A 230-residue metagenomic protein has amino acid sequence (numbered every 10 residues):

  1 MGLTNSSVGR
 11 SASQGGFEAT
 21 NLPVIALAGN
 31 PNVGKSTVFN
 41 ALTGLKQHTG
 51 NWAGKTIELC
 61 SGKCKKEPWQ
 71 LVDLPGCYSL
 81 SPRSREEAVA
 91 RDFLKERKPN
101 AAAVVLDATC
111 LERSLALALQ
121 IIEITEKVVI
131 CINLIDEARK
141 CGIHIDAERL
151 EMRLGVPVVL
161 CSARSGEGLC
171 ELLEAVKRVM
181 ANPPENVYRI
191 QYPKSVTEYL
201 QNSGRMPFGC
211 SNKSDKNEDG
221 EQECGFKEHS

Functional and structural regions predicted by a protein language model:
M1-G16, L119, D136, G155 (+1 more regions): Conserved P-loop NTPase architecture
G2-P82, R97, A101: Conserved G1/Walker A P-loop phosphate-binding module
V38-F39, I57, D73, A90 (+3 more regions): Residue-level signature of catalytic and energy-coupling elements of molecular machines, predominantly ATP/GTP-dependent
A53, Q70, P82, E86-V89 (+5 more regions): Helical mechanochemical/support elements of P-loop NTPase systems and associated helical scaffolds
G54, G76-C77, A108-E112, I135-R139 (+1 more regions): Conserved nucleotide-binding/hydrolysis micro-motifs of P-loop NTPases
K65-K66, V89-V159: Conserved C-terminal guanine-recognition region of P-loop GTPase G domains, centered on the G4
D136-I190: Canonical P-loop GTPase G-domain recognition
G155-P157, V179-S230: Extended helical scaffolds that flank P-loop GTPase cores
